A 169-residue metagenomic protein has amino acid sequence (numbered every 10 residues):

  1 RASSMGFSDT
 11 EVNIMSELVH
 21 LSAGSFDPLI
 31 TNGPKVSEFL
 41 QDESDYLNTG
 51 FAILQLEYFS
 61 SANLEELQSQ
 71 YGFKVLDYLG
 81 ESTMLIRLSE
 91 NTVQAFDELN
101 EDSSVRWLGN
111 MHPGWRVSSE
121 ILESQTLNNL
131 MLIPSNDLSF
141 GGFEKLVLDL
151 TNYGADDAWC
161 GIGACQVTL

Functional and structural regions predicted by a protein language model:
R1-L169: Autoinhibitory N-terminal propeptides
